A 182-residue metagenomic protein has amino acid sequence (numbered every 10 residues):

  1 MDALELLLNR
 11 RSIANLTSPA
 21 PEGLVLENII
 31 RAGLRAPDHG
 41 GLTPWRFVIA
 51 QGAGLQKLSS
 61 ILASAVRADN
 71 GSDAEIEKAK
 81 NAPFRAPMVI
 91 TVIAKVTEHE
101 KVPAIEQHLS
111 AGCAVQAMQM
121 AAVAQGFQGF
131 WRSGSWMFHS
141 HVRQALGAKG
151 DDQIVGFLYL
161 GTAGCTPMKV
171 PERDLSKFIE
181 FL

Functional and structural regions predicted by a protein language model:
M1-R85, L182: N-terminal amphipathic, basic helical "cap/leader" segment at the start of enzyme domains
A3-S12, I154-L182: C-terminal helix-cap and adjacent tail motif
G33, I90, V96-A145: Small-aliphatic-rich amphipathic alpha-helix that forms the alpha element of a beta-alpha
G52-G54, K95-V96, T162-C165: Short loop segments at secondary-structure junctions
P87-T91, G156: Structural motif
V142-V155: Short, electropositive alpha-helical surface patch
